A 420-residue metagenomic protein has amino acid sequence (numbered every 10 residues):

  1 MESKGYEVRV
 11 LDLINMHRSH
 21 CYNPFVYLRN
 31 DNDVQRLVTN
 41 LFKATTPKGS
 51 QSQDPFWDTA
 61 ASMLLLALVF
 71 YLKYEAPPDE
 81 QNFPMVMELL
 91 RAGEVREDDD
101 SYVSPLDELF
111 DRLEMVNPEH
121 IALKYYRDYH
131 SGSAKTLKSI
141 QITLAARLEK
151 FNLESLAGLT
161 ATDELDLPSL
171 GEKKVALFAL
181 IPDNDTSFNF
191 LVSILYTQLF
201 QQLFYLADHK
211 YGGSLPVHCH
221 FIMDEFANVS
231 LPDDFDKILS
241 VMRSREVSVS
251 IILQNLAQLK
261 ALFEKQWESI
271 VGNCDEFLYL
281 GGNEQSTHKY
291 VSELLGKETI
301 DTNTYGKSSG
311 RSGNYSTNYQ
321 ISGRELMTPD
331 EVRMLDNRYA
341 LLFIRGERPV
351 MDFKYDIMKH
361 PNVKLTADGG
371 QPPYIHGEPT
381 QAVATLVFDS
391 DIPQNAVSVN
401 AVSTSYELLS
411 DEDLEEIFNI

Functional and structural regions predicted by a protein language model:
M1-V247, L262, Q266, G272 (+3 more regions): P-loop NTPase motor domains
N15-R18, D183-D185, N255-Q258, N283-T287 (+3 more regions): Conserved nucleotide-binding/hydrolysis micro-motifs of P-loop NTPases
Y196-T197, F204-L206, F277, G296-K297 (+3 more regions): Short, charged/polar low-complexity linear motifs in solvent-exposed/disordered segments
L239-L341: Conserved ATP-driven motor cores of ASCE-family P-loop NTPases powering translocation/secretion/packaging/pilus
E325, K364-A367: Extended alpha-helical interface modules used as scaffolds for assembling large macromolecular complexes
